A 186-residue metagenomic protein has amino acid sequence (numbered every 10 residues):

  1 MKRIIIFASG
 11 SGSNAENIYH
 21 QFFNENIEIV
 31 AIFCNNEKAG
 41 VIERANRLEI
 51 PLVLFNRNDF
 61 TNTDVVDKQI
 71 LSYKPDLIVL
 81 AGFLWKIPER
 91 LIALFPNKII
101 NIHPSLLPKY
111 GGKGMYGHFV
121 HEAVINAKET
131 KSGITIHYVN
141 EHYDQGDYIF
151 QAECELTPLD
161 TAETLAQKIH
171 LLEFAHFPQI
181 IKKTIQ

Functional and structural regions predicted by a protein language model:
M1-Q186: One-carbon transfer enzymes
